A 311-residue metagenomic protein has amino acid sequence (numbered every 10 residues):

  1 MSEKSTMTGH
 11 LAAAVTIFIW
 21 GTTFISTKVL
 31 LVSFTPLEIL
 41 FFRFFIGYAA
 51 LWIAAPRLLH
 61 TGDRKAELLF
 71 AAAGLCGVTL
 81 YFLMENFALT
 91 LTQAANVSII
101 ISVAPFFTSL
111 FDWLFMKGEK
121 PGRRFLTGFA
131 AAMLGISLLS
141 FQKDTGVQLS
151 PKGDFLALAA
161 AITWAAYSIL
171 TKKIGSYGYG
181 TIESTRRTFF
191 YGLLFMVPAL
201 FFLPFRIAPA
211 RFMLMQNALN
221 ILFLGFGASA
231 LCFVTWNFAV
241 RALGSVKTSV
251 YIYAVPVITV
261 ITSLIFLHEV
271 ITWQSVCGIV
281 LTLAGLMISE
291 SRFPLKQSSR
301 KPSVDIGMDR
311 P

Functional and structural regions predicted by a protein language model:
M1-E38, V147-K173, L194-F195, Q297 (+1 more regions): Glycine-/small-residue-enriched transmembrane alpha-helix faces in small-molecule transporters and effluxers
S2-E3, L11, F42-F45, I53 (+1 more regions): C-terminal-most transmembrane helix of multi-pass membrane proteins
T8-A12, E38-I53, A72, F125-L134 (+4 more regions): Hydrophobic alpha-helical transmembrane segments of multi-pass integral membrane proteins, especially transporters
I19, T23-F24, W52-I101, F111 (+2 more regions): Specific transmembrane alpha-helical segments of multi-pass solute transporters/efflux pumps, especially DMT/EamA
T22, S26-V29, S33, I46-D63 (+4 more regions): Membrane-interface helix-cap regions at the ends of transmembrane helices in multi-pass membrane proteins
E38-A49, G77, N86-F125, A160 (+1 more regions): Specific alpha-helical transmembrane segments that line the substrate/conduction pathway and gating interfaces
F42, F82, V97-V103, L170-L194 (+1 more regions): Helix-helix packing/entry segments at the starts of transmembrane helices
L51, A71, F111, P121-K143 (+3 more regions): Hydrophobic transmembrane alpha-helices of multi-pass small-molecule transport proteins
